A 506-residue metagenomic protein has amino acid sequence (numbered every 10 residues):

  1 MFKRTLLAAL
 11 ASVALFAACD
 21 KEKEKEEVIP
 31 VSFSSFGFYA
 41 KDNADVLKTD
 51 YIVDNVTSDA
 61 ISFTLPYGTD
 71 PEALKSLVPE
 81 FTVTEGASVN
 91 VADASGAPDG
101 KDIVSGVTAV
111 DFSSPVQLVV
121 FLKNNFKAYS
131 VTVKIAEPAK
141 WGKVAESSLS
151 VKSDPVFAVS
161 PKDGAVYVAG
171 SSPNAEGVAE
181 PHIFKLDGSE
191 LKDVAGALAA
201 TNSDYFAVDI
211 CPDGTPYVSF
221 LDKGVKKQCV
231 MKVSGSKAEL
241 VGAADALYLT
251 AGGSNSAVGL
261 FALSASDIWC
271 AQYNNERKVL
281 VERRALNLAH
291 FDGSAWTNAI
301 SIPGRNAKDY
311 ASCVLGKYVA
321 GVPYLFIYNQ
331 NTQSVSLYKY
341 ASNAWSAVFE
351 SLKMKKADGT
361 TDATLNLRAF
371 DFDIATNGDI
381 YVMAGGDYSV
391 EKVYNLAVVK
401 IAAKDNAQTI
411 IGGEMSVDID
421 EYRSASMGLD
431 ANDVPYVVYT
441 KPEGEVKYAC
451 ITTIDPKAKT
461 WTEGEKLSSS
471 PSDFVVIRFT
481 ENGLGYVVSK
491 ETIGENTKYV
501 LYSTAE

Functional and structural regions predicted by a protein language model:
M1-A18: Sec-dependent bacterial lipoprotein signal peptides
C19-K152, E190-A200, A238-A243, S469 (+1 more regions): Beta-rich interaction/scaffold domains
T132-F184, A505-E506: An edge-strand/N-cap motif at the start of beta-rich repeat modules
W141-S147, K192-A199, E239-Y248, R283 (+4 more regions): Beta-propeller fold detector
S150-S160, A200-C211, A246-A265, S301-Y318 (+3 more regions): Repeated scaffold domains used in trafficking and secretory/extracellular systems, primarily beta-propellers
K162-A169, D213-V218, A265-C270, K278 (+4 more regions): Entry beta-strands of beta-propeller and related beta-repeat scaffolds
N174-F184, G224-M231, N274-A289, N329-K339 (+3 more regions): Structural motif
K459-E506: Blade-level signature of beta-propeller repeat domains, shared across WD40, Kelch, NHL, RCC1 and BNR/Asp-box propellers
